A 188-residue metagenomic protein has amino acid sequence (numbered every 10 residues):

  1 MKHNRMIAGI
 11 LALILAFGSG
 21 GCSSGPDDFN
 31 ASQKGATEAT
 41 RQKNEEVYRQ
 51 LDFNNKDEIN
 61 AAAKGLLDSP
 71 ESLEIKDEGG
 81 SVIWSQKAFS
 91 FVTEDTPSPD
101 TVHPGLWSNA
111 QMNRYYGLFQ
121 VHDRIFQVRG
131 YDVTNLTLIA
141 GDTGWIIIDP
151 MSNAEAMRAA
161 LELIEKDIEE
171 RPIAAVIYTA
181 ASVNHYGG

Functional and structural regions predicted by a protein language model:
M1-A8: Bacterial N-terminal signal peptides that target proteins for export
G9-L15: Hydrophobic helical h-region of N-terminal Sec-dependent signal peptides in bacterial secretory/periplasmic proteins
G18-G21: C-terminal motif of bacterial Sec signal peptides marking the signal peptidase cleavage site
S23-G25: Bacterial signal peptide processing site
N30-L118: Non-catalytic propeptide/linker segments at domain boundaries
Q111-R171: Conserved beta-strand hairpin/beta-sheet module of binuclear metal-dependent hydrolase folds, prominently
G130, Y186-G188: Short N-terminal helix/helix-N-cap motif within the alpha/beta-hydrolase-1
I173-Y186: Metallo-beta-lactamase
